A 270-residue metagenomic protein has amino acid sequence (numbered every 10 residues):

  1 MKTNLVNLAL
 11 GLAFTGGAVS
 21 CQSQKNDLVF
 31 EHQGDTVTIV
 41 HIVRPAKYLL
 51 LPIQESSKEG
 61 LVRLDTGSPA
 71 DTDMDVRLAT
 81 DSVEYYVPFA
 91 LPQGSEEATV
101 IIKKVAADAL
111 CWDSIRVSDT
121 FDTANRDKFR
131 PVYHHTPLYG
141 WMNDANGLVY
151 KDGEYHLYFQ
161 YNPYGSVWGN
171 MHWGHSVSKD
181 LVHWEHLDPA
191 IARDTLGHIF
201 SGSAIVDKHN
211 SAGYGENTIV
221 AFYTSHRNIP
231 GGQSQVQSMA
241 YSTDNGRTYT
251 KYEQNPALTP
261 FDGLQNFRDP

Functional and structural regions predicted by a protein language model:
M1-N26: Bacterial Sec-dependent N-terminal signal peptides
Q22-P270: Beta-rich carbohydrate-recognition and catalytic domains
